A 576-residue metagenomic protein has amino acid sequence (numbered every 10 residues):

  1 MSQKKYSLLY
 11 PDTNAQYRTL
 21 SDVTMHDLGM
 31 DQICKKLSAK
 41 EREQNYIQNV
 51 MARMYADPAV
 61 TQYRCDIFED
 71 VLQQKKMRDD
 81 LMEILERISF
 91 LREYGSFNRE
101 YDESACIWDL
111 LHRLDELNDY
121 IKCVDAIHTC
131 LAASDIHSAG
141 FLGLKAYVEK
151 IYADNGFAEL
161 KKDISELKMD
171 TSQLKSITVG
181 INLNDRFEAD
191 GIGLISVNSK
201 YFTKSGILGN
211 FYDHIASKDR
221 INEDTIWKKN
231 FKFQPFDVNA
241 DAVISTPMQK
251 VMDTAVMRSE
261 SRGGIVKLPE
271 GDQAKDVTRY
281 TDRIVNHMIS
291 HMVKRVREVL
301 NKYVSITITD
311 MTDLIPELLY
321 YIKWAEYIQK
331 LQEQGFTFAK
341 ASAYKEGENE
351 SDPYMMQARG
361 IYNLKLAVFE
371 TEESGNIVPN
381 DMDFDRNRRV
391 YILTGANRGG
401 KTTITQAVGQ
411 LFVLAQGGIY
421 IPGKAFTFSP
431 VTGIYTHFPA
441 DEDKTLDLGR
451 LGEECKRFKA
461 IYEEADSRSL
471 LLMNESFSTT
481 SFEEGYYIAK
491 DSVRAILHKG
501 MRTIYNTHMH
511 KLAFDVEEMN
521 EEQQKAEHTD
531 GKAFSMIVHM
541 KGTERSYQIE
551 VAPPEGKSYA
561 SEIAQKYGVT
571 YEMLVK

Functional and structural regions predicted by a protein language model:
M1-K204: Conserved amphipathic alpha-helical "coupling/scaffold" segments that transmit conformational changes between domains
R99-E100, V293-L300, V390, S469-L470: Glycine-rich, often proline-containing surface loops adjacent to acidic residues and nearby aromatics that form
H112, I306, D310-D313, R450-E453: Alpha-helical initiation/capping and key positions within long helical/coiled-coil segments
V179, A325-N363: Long, charged, glycine-rich C-terminal linkers/tails
E188, L194-T278: Structured, charged N-terminal subsegments at the starts of enzyme catalytic cores and at intra-chain domain/subunit
E270-N301, I308, I315: Extended, charged coiled-coil "arm/hinge" scaffolds of SMC/Rad50-like chromosome-maintenance ATPases and other large
S305-Q332: Low-complexity, highly charged intrinsically disordered N-terminal segments that act as targeting/localization
S351-K576: ATPase nucleotide-binding head domains, primarily ABC-like/P-loop NTPase cores
